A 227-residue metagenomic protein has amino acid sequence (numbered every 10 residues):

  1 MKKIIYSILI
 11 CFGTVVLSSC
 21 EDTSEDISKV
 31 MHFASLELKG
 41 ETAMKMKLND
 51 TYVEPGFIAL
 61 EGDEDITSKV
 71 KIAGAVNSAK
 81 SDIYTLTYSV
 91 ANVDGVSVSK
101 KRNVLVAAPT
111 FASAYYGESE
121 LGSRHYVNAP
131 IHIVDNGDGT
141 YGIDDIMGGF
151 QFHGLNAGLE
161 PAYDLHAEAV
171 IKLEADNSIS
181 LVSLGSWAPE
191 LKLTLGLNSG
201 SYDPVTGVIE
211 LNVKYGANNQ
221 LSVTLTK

Functional and structural regions predicted by a protein language model:
M1-S19: Sec-dependent bacterial lipoprotein signal peptides
G13-G40: Bacterial Sec-dependent N-terminal signal peptides
E21-S24, K101-P109: A domain-level signal for the structural core that forms small-molecule/cofactor-binding pockets and catalytic centers
H32-E64, G148: Solvent-exposed, low-complexity, repeat-rich "mucin-like" stalks and linkers
D63-R102, V106: Serine/threonine-rich, repeat-prone extracellular segments and beta-strand-based repeat modules of secreted/surface
P109-K227: Ser/Thr/Gly/Pro-rich, low-complexity flexible regions
